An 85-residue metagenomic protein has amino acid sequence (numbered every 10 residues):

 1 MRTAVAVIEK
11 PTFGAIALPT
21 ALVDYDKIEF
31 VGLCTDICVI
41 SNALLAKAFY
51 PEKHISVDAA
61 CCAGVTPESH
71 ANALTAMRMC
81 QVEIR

Functional and structural regions predicted by a protein language model:
M1-R85: Active-site-adjacent betaalpha module
